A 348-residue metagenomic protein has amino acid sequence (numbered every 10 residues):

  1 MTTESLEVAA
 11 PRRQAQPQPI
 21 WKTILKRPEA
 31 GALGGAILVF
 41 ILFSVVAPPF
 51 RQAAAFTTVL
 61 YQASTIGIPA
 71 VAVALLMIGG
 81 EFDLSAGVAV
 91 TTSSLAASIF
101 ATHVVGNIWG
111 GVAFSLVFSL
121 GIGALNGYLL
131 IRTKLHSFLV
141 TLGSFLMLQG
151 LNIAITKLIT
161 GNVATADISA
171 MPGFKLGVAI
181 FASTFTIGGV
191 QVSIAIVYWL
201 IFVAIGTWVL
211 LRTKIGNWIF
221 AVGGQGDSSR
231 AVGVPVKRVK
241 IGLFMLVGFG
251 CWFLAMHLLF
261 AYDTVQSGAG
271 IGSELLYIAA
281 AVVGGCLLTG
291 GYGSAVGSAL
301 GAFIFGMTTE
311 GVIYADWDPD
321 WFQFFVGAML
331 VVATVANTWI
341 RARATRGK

Functional and structural regions predicted by a protein language model:
M1-I41, V45, G224, A231-R238 (+1 more regions): Cytosolic-side transmembrane-helix boundaries in multi-pass membrane proteins
A30-G34, V59, G67, V88-T92 (+7 more regions): Hydrophobic alpha-helical transmembrane segments
A32-S44, V73, L148-I153, Y198-W208 (+4 more regions): Hydrophobic core segments of alpha-helical transmembrane domains in multi-pass membrane transport and ion-translocation
V39-V104, Y128-L135, A281-V296, A328: Single transmembrane alpha-helix segments in multi-pass membrane proteins
V105-L146, L300-F305: Alpha-helical transmembrane segments within multi-pass membrane transporters and channels
N107-S115, G121-N126, L130, I187-V265: Helix-loop-helix "hairpin" substructures at the membrane interface of multi-pass membrane proteins
F138-T213, V239-G242, Y262-G270, T345-K348: Transmembrane helix-bundle core of multi-pass membrane transporters and related energy-transducing complexes
C251, A261-G327: Transmembrane alpha-helical segments in multi-pass inner-membrane proteins
